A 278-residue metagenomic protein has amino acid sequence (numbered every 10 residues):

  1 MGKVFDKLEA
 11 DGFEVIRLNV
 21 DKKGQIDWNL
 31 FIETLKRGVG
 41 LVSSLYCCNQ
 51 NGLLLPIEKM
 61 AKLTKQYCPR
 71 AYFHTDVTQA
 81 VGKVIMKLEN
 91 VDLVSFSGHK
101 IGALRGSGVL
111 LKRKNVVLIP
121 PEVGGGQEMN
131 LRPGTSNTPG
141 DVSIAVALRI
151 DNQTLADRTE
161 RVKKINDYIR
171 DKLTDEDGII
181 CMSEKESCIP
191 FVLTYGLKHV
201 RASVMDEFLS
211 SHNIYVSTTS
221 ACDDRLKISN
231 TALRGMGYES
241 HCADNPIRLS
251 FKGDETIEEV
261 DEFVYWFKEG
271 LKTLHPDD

Functional and structural regions predicted by a protein language model:
M1-D278: Pyridoxal 5′-phosphate
